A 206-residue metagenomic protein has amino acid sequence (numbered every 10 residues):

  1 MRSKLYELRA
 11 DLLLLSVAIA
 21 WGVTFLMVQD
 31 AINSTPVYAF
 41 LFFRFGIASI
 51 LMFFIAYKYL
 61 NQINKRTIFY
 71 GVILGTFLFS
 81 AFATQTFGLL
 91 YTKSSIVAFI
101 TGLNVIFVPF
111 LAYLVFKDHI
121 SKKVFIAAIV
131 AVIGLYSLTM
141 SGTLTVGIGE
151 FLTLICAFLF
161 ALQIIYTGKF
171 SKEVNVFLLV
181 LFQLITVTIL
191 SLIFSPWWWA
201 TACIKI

Functional and structural regions predicted by a protein language model:
M1-A39, L144-K169, I189-I193: Glycine-/small-residue-enriched transmembrane alpha-helix faces in small-molecule transporters and effluxers
R9-L13, A39-F54, V124-V130, I148 (+3 more regions): Hydrophobic alpha-helical transmembrane segments of multi-pass integral membrane proteins, especially transporters
A20, T24-F25, F53-T101, S137: Specific transmembrane alpha-helical segments of multi-pass solute transporters/efflux pumps, especially DMT/EamA
V23-T35, I47, A83-T92, I100 (+3 more regions): Juxtamembrane C-cap of transmembrane helices in multi-pass membrane transport proteins
L26-T35, F87-L90, S94, Y136-F151 (+1 more regions): Membrane-interface helix termini and inter-helical loops of multi-pass transporters
A39-I50, F77, T86-H119, V124 (+1 more regions): Specific alpha-helical transmembrane segments that line the substrate/conduction pathway and gating interfaces
M52, V72-L74, I120-M140, A157-F160 (+1 more regions): Hydrophobic transmembrane alpha-helices of multi-pass small-molecule transport proteins
N64-F69, A98-T101, L114-S137, V146-L152: Loop-to-transmembrane alpha-helix entry segments
